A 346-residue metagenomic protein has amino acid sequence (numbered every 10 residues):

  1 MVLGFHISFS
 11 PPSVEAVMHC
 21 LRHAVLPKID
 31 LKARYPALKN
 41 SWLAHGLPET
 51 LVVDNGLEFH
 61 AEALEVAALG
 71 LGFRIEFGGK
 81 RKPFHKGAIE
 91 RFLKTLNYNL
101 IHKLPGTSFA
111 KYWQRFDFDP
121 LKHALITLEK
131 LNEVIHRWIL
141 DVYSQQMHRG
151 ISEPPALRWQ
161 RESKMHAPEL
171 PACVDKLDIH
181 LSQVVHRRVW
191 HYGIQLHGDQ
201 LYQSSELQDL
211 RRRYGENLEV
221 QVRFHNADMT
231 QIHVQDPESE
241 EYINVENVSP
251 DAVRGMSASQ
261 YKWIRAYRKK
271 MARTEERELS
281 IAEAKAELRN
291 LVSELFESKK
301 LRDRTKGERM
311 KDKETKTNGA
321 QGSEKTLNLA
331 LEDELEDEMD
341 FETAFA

Functional and structural regions predicted by a protein language model:
M1, E15-H19, N99, M339-A344: Mobile-element integrase/transposase regions, centering on the N-terminal DNA-binding/Zn-coordinating module
M1-A37, P48-T50, F77-K80: A short, conserved beta-strand element enriched in hydrophobic/aromatic residues
P11-V14, L125-N132, E278: Generic detection of long, well-ordered alpha-helical segments
R34-N40, R304-G307: Short glycine-rich, low-complexity/disordered patches
K39-T50, N55-A172: Globin-like tetrapyrrole-binding proteins
L57, E62-G70, R74-I75, Y202-S205 (+2 more regions): Intrinsically disordered terminal and processing segments
H136-A286: C-terminal, beta-rich DNA-binding module of retroviral/retroelements integrases
D236-A346: C-terminal accessory/interaction regions of large nucleic acid-associated machines
